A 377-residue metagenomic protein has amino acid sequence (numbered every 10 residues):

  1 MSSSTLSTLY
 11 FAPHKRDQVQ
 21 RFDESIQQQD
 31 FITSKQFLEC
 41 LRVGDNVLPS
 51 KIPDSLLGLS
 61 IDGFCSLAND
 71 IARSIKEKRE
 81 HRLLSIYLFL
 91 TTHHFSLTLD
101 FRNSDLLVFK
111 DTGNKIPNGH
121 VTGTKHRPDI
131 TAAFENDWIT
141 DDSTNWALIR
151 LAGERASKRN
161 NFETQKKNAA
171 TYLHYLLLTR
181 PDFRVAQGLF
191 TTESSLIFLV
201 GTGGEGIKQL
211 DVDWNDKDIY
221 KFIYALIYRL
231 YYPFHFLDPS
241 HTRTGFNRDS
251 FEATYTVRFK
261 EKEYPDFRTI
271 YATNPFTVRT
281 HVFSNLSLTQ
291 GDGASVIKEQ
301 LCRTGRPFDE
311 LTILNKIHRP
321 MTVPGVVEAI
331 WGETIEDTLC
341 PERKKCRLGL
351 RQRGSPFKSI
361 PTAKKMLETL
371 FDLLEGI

Functional and structural regions predicted by a protein language model:
M1-P361, E368, D372: Intrinsically disordered, low-complexity terminal regions enriched in charged/polar residues
G376-I377: Protein kinase catalytic-loop region centered on the HRD/HxD motif
